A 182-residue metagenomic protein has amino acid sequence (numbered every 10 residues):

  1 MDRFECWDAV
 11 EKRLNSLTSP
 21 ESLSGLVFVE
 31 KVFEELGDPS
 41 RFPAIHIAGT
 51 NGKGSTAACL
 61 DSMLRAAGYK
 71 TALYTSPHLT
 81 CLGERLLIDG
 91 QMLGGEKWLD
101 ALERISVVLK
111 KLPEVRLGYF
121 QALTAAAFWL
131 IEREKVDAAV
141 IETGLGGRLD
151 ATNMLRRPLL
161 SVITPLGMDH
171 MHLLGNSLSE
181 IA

Functional and structural regions predicted by a protein language model:
M1-G49, T56-A58, S62-A67, Y74 (+1 more regions): Short functional linear segments
S19, I141-E142, I163: Redox-cofactor binding/interface segments in oxidoreductases and associated redox assembly factors
L26, E30-S40, A66-R156, M168-A182: ATP-dependent carboxylate-amine ligase catalytic core
H46, L87, V162: Conserved beta-strand segments that form the floor/walls of ligand-binding pockets within enzyme and binding domains
N51, G167-M168: Short histidine/acidic/glycine/proline-rich micro-motifs that form metal- and phosphate-coordinating active-site loops
N51-K53, H78-L79: Short active-site-proximal "capping" loops at secondary-structure junctions
L160-G167: Conserved beta-strand/loop subsegment of P-loop NTPase cores
